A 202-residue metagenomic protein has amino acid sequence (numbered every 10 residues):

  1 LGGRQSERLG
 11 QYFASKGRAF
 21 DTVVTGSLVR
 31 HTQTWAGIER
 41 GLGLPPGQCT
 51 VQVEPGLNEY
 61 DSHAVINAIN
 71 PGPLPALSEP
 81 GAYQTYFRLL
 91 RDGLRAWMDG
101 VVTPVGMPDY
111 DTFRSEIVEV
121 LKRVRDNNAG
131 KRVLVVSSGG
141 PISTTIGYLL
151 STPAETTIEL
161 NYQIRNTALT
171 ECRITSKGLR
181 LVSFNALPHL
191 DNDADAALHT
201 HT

Functional and structural regions predicted by a protein language model:
G2, S138: Short, conserved phosphate/pyrophosphate- and ester-handling motifs at nucleotide-, phospho-/glycolipid
R8-R91: Phosphate-coordination/substrate-recognition cap region in phosphate-metabolizing enzymes
Y12, G37-G41, R123, N127 (+1 more regions): Active-site catalytic microenvironments for nucleophilic, acid-base chemistry
V24, K131-S137: Beta-strand elements within well-structured catalytic alpha/beta cores of enzymes that handle phosphate/sulfate esters
Y60-Y83, D111, D126-R132, G147-T202: Acidic, low-complexity terminal tails and accessory targeting/binding regions of phosphate-metabolizing enzymes
L77-T112: Short glycine/proline- and acidic residue-enriched helix-loop micro-motifs that form flexible lids or anion-recognition
P104-V133: A mid-sequence, solvent-exposed acidic-amphipathic segment
G139-S143: GST superfamily/GST-like fold recognition
